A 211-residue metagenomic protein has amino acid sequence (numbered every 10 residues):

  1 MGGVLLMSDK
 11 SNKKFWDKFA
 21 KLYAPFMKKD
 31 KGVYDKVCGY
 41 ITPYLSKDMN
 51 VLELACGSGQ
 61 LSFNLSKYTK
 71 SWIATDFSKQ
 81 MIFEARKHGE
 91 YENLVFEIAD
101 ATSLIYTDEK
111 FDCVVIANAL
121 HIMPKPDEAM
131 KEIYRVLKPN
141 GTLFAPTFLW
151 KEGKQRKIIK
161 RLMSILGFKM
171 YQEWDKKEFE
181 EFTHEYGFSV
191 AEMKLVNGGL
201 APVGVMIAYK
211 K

Functional and structural regions predicted by a protein language model:
G2-S46, Q60, E84, H88 (+4 more regions): Conserved class I S-adenosyl-L-methionine
F26-D30, F144-L200: C-terminal alpha-helical "lid/dimerization" subdomain adjacent to the S-adenosyl-L-methionine
I41, L65, I133: Class I S-adenosylmethionine-dependent transferase superfamily signal
N50, G141-T142: Short glycine-centered segments of the SAM/dcSAM-binding site in methyltransferase folds
L52-S103: Class I SAM-dependent methyltransferase SAM/SAH-binding core
T102-C113: A short acidic, Gly/Pro-enriched loop at the edge of an enzyme's catalytic core that lines a small-molecule cofactor
C113-K125: A short SAM/SAH-binding and catalytic strip from SAM-dependent methyltransferases
D127-P139: A short glycine-rich, Lys/Arg-flanked "PGG" loop and its adjoining helix->strand segment in the class I
